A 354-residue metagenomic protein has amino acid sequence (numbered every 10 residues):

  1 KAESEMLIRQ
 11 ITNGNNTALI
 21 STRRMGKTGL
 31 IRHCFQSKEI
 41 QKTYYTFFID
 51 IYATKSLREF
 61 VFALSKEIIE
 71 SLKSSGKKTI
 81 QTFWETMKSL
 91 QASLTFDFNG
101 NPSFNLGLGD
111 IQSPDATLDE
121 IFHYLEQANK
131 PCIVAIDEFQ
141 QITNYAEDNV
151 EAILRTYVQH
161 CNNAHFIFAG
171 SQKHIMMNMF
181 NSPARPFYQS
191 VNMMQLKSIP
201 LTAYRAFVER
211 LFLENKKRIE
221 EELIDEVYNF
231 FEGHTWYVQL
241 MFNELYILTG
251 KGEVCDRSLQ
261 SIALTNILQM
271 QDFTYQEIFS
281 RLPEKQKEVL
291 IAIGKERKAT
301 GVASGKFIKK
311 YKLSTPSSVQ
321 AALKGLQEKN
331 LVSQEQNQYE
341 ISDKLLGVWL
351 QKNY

Functional and structural regions predicted by a protein language model:
K1-I11: Pre-Walker A adenine-sensing motif
N15-N16, I20-M25, G29-I133, S317: P-loop NTPase nucleotide-binding core
S37, I153, E244, G325: Alpha-helical DNA-recognition elements
F104-Q172, N181: Conserved Walker B catalytic segment
K173-V191: Short regulatory helix/loop adjacent to the ATP-binding pocket of P-loop NTPases
N192-A203: Conserved AAA+ ATPase "SRH/arginine-finger" region at the nucleotide-binding site
E209-F273, E284, Q336: Amphipathic alpha-helical "lid/sensor" segments that cap RecA-like P-loop NTPase cores
E222, Q269, F273-Y354: C-terminal leucine-rich, beta-strand-based interaction scaffolds used for sensing/assembly
